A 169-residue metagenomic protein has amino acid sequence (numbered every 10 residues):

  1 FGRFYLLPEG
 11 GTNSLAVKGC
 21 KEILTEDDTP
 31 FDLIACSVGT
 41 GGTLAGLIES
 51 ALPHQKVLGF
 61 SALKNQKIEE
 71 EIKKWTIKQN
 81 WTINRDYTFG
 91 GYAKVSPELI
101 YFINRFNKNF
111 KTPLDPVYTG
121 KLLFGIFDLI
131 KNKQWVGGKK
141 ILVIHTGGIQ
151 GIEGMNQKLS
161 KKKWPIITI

Functional and structural regions predicted by a protein language model:
F1-P30, Q79-I103, N107: Small/polar-residue-rich loop-to-helix segments that shape phosphate-bearing ligand pockets
Y5, L33-I34, K140: Structural motif
G11, T40, S61-Q66, R85-F89 (+2 more regions): Glycine-rich beta-alpha junction loops
C20-G46: Internal active-site segments that recognize and position negatively charged phosphoryl groups and nucleotide moieties
V38-L47, G120-L123, I152: Short glycine/serine/threonine-rich phosphate/pyrophosphate-binding segments that cradle anionic phosphate groups
S50, Q66-K78: Active-site-proximal loop->helix
N84-G138: Active-site-adjacent helical/loop segments in soluble small-molecule enzymes
I130-I169: Phosphate-binding loop/pocket of nucleotide- and phosphate-handling active sites
